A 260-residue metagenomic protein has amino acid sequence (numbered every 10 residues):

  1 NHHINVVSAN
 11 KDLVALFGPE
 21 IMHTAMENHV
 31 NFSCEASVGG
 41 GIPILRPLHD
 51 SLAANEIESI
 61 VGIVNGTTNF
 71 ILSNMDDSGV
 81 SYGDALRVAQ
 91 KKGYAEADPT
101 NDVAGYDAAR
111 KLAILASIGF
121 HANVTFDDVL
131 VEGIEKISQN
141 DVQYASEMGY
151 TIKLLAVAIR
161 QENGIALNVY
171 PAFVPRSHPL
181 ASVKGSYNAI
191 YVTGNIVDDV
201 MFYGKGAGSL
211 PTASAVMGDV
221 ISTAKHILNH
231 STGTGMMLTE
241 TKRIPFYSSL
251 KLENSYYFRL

Functional and structural regions predicted by a protein language model:
H2, K11-D50: Rossmann-fold NAD(P)-binding glycine/threonine-rich loop
V6-A9, F32-A36, S59-G62, L154 (+1 more regions): General beta-strand structural signal in soluble alpha/beta enzymes
L16, G39, P43, N55 (+8 more regions): Conserved active-site and cofactor/substrate-binding residues in soluble primary-metabolism enzymes
I44-I57, I71-V80, R110-V124, D219: Oxidoreductase and adenylate-handling cofactor-binding alpha/beta cores
A85-S182, Y187-A189: Substrate-binding/catalytic subdomain of NAD(P)-dependent oxidoreductase enzymes
D198-V200, G204-L210: Glycine-rich phosphate/pyrophosphate-binding beta-alpha loops
V220-L260: A conserved regulatory-domain signal marking ACT and ACT-like small-molecule sensing domains and adjacent regulatory
